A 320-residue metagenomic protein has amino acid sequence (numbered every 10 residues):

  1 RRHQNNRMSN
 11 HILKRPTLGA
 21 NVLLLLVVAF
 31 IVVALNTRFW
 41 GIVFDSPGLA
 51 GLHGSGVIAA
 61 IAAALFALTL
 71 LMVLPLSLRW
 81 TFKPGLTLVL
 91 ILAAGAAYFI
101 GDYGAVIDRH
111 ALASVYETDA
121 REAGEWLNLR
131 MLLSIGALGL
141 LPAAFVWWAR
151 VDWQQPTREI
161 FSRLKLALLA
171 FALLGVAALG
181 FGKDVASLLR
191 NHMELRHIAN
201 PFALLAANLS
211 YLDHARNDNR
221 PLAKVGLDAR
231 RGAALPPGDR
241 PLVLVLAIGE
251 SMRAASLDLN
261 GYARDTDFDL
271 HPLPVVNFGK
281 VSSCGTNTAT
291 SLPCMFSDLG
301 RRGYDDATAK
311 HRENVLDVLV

Functional and structural regions predicted by a protein language model:
R1-S9: Short, Lys/Arg-enriched N-terminal segments with co-localized hydrophobic residues within the first ~10-30 amino acids
H3-Q4, Q154-Q155, L222, E313: Residue-identity detector for glutamine
M8-A199: Transmembrane and membrane-interface helices of multi-pass, inner-membrane envelope-modifying transferases
A178-V243, S251-V320: Active-site-proximal alpha/beta segments of enzymes that process anionic O-linked groups
I248: Generic enzyme active-site microenvironment
